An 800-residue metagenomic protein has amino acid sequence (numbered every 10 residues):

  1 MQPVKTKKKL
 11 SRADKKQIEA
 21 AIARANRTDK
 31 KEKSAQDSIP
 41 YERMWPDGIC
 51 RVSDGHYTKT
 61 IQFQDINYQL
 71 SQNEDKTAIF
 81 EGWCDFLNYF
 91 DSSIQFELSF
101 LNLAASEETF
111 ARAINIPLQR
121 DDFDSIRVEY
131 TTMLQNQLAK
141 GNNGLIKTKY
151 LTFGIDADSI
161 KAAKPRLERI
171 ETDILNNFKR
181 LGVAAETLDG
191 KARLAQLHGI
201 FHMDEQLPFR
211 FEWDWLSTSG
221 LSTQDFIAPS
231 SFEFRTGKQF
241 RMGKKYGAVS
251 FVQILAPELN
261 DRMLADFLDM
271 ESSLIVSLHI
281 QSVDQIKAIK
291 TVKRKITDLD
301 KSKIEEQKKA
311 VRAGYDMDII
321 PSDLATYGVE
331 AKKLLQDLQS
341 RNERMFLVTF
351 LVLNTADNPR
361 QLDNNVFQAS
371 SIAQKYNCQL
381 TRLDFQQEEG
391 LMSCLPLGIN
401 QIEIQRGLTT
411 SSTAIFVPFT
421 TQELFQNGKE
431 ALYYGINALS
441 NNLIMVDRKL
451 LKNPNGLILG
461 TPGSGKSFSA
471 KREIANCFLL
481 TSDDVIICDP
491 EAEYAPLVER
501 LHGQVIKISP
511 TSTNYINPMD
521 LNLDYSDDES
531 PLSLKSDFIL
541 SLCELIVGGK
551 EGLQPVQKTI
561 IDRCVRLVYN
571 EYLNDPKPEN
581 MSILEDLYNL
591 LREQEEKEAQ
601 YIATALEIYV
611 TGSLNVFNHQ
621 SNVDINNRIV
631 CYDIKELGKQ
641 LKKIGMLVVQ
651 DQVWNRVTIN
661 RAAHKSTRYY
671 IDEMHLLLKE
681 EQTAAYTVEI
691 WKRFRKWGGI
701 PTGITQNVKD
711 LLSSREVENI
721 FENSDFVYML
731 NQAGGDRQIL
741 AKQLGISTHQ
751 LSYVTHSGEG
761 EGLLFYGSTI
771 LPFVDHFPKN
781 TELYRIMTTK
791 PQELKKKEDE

Functional and structural regions predicted by a protein language model:
M1-T421: Extended, folded cores of ATP/NTP-driven motor/assembly subunits in large transport and secretion machines
I66, N73-S92, S99, L103 (+11 more regions): P-loop NTPase motor domains
I458: Hydrophobic anchor at the beta1->P-loop junction of P-loop NTPases
K466: Conserved lysine of the Walker
S469: Hydrophobic positions on the alpha1 helix immediately C-terminal to the Walker A/P-loop
N476-I486: Post-Walker A helix-loop "phosphate-sensing" segment adjacent to the P-loop in P-loop NTPases
H502-I506, E716-M729: A short helix-turn-beta junction within AAA+ P-loop NTPase domains corresponding to the substrate/partner-engaging
L744-D799: Conserved P-loop NTPase
